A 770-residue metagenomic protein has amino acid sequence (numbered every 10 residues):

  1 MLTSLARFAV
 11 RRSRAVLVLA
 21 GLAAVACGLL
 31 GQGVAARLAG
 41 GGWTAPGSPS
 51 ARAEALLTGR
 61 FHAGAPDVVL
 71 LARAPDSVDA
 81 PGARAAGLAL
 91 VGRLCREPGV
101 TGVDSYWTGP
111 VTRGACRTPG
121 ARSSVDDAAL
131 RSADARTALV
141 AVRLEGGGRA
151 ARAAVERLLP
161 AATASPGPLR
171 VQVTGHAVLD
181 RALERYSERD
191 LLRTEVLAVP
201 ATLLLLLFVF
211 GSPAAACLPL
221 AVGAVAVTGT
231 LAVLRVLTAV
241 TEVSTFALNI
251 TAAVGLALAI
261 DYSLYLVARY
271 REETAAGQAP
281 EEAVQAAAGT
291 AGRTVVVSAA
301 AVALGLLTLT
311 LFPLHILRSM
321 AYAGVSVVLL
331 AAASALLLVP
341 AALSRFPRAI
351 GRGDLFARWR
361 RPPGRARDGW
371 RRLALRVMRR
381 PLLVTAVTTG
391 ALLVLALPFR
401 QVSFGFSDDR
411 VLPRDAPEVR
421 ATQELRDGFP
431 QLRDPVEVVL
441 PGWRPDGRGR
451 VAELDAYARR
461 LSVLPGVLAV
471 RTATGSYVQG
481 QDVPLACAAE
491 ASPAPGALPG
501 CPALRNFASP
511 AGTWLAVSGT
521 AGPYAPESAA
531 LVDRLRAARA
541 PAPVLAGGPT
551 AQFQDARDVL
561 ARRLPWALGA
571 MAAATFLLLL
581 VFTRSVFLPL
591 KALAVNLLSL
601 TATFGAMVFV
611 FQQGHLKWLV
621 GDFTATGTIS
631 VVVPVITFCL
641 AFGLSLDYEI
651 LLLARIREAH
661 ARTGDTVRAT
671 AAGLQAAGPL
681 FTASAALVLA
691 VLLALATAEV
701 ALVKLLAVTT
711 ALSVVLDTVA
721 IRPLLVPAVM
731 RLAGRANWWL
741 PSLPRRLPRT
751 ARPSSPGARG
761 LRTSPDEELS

Functional and structural regions predicted by a protein language model:
M1-L38, V100, S123, G146-F404 (+2 more regions): Membrane-embedded transmembrane helical bundles of large multi-pass transporters/channels
L22, V69-L70, V387-G390, V436-V439: Short coil/turn segments at secondary-structure boundaries
V34, D67-A72: Short, conserved active-site loops that position catalytic residues or coordinate cofactors/metal ions across diverse
G42-P46: Membrane-proximal amphipathic alpha-helices that sit immediately adjacent to an N-terminal transmembrane/signal-anchor
G47-D67, P75-A177, Q401-W618, T628 (+2 more regions): Structured non-transmembrane domains adjacent to transmembrane bundles in polytopic membrane proteins
